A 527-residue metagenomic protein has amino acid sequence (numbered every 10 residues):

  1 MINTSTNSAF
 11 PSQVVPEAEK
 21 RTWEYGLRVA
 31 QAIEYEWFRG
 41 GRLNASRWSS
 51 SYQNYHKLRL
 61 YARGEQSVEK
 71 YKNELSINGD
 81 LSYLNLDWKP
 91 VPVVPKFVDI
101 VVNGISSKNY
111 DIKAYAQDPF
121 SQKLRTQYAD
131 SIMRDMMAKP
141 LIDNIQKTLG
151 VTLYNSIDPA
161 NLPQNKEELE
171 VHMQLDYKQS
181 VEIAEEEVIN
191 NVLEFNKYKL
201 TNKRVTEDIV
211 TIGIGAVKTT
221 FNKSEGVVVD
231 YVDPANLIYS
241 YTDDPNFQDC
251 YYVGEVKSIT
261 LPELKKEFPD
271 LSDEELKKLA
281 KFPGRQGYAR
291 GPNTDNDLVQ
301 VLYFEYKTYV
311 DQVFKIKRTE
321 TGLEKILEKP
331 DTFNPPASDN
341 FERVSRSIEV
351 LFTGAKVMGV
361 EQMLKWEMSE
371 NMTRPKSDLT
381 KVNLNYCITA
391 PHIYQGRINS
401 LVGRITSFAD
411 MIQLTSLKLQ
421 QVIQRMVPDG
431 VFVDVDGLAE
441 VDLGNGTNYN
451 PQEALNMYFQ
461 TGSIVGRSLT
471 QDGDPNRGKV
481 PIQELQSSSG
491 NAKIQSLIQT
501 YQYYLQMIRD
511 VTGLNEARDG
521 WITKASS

Functional and structural regions predicted by a protein language model:
M1-I348, F352, K356-M358, L443 (+3 more regions): Extended, helix-rich architectural segments
K325-S527: Extended, charged amphipathic alpha-helical segments
